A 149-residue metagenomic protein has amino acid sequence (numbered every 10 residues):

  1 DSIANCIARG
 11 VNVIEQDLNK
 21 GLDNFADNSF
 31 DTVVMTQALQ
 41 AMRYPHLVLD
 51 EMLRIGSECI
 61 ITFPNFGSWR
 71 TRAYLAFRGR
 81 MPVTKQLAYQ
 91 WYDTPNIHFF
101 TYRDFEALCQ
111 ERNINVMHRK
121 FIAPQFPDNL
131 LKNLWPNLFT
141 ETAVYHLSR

Functional and structural regions predicted by a protein language model:
D1-N24: Class I SAM-dependent methyltransferase SAM/SAH-binding core
A4, N28-D31, D50, R103: Surface-exposed alpha-helical interface segments used for non-catalytic interactions
I7, P45-H46: Conserved strand-to-helix beginnings and helix N-cap segments that scaffold or border functional pockets
G10, F30, G56-S57: Short, well-ordered alpha-helix to beta-strand connector turns
D17-M35, P127, T142: Mobile, glycine- and charge-enriched loop segments and immediately flanking short secondary-structure elements within
K20, Q40, S68: Active-site micro-motifs of SAM-dependent methyltransferase domains
D31-P45, F63: A short SAM/SAH-binding and catalytic strip from SAM-dependent methyltransferases
H46-E51, E58-R149: S-adenosyl-L-methionine-dependent methyltransferase catalytic module, highlighting the catalytic core
